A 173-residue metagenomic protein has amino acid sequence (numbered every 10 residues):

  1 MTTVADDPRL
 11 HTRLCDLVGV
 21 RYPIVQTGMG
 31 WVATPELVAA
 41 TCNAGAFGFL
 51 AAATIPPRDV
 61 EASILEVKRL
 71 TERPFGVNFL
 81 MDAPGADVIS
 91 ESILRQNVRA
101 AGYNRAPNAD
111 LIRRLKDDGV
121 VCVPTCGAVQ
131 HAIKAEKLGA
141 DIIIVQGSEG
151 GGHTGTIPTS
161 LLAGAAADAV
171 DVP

Functional and structural regions predicted by a protein language model:
M1-P173: Active-site entrance/lid segments in N-terminal catalytic domains of soluble metabolic enzymes
